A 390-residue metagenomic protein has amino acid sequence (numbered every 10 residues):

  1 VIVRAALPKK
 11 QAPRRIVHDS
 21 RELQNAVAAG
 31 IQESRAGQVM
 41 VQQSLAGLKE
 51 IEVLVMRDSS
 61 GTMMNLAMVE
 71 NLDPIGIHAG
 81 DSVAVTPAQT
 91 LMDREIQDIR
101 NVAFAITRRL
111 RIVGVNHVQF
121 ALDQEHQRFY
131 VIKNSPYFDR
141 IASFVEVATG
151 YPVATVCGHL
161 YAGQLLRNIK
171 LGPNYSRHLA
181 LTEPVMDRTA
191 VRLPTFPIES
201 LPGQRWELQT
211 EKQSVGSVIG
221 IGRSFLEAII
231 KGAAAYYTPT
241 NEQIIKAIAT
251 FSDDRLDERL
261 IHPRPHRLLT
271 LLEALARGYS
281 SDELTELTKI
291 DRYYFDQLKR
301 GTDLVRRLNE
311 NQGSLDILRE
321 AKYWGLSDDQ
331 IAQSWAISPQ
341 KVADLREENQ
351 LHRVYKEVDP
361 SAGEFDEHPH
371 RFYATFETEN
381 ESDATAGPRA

Functional and structural regions predicted by a protein language model:
I2: Surface-exposed interaction regions that form or flank ligand-binding interfaces
A5-A12, I16-R307, N311-I317, W324-G325 (+3 more regions): ATP-dependent carboxylate activation and anion-phosphoryl transfer catalytic cores that bind Mg-ATP to form
K231, D329, R346-A390: Non-catalytic terminal/interface segments that mediate subunit docking, oligomerization, and allosteric communication
R307-Y323, R371-A386: Glycine-rich, anion-gripping cofactor-binding loops and their flanking helix/strand elements in enzyme active sites
W324, Q330-S334: Extended, domain-scale alpha-helical bundle/helix-rich regions
